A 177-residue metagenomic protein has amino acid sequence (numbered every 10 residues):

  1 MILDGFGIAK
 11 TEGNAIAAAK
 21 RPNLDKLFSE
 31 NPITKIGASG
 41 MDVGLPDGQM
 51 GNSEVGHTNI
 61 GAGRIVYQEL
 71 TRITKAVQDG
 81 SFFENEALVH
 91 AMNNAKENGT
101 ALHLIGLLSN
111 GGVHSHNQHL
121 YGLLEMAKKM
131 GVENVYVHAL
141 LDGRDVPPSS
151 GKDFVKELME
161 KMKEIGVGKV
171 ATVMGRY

Functional and structural regions predicted by a protein language model:
M1-G5: Short, hydrophobic/glycine-enriched beta-strand segments
G7-Y177: Active-site nucleophile/metal-coordination loop of metallo-enzymes that catalyze phosphate/sulfate and related
